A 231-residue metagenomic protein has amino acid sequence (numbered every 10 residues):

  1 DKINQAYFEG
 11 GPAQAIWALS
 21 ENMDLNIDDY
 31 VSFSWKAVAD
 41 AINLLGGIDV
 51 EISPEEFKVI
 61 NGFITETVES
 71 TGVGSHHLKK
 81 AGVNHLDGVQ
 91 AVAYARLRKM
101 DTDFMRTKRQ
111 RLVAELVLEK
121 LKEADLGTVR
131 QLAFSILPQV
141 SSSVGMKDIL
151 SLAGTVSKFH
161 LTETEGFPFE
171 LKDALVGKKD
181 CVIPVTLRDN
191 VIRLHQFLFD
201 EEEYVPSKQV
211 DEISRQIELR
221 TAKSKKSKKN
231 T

Functional and structural regions predicted by a protein language model:
D1-T231: Non-catalytic, solvent-exposed segments at the cell envelope interface
